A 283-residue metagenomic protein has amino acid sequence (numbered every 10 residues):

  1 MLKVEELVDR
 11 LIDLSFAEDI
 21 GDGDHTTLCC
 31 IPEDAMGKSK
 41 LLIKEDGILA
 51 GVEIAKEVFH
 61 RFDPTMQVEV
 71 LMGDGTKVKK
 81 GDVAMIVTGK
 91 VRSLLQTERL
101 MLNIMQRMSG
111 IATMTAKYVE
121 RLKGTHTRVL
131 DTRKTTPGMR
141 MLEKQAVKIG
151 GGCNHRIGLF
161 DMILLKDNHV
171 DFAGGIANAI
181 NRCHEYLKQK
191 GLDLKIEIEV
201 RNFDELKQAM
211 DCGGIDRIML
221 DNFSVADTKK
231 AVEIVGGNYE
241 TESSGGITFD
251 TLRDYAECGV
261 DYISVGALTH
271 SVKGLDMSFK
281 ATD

Functional and structural regions predicted by a protein language model:
M1-E197, R201-C212, R217, A226-I234 (+3 more regions): Acidic/glycine-rich phosphate/pyrophosphate-binding loops and surrounding catalytic core that coordinate Mg2+
D221-N222, G245, A267-L268: Short secondary-structure boundary segments
F249: Cys/His-rich Zn2+-binding cysteine-cluster or related metal-binding knuckle/ribbon modules and their
A267-D283: Short, charged, intrinsically disordered terminal tails
